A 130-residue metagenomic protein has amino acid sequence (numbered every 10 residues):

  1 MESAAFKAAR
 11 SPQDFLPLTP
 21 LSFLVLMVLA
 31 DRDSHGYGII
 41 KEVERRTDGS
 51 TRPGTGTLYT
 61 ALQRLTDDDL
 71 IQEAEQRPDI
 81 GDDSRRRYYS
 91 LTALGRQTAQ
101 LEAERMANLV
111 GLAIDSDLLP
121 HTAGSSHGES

Functional and structural regions predicted by a protein language model:
M1-D14: Short, Lys/Arg-enriched N-terminal segment that forms or immediately precedes the first helix of a structured domain
E2, L94-S130: Amphipathic alpha-helical dimerization/coiled-coil segments that flank or bridge DNA-binding/regulatory modules
S11-F15, E75-P78: Short beta-strand/turn micro-motifs at beta-sheet edges
Q13-T57: N-terminal helix-turn-helix DNA-binding core of bacterial DNA-binding proteins
V43, L62, V110-I114: Amphipathic alpha-helical interface segments used for dimerization/assembly
L58-L65: Basic amphipathic alpha-helical segments that dock to polyanions
T66-S84, S90: Beta-hairpin "wing" of winged helix-turn-helix
